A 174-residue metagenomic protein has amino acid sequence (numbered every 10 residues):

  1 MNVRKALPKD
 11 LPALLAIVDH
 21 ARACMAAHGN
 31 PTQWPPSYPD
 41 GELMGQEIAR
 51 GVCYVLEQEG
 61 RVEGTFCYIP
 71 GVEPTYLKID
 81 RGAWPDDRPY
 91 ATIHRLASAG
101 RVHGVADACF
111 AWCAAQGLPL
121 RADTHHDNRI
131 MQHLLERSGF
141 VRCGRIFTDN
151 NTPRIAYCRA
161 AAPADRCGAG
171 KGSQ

Functional and structural regions predicted by a protein language model:
N2-A16: A short beta-loop-alpha structural element at the N-terminal edge of CoA-dependent acyl/N-acetyltransferase catalytic
R22-E42: Conserved GNAT-fold acetyl-CoA-binding loop/helix
E42-V55, V72-P74: A short helix-loop-beta-strand connector motif used in the catalytic cores of GNAT acetyltransferases and, in some
V55, R61-G71: Conserved beta-strand in the GNAT
C67-R101: Conserved acyl-donor/pantetheine-binding loop and adjacent beta-alpha core of acyl/acetyltransferases and related
T92, Q116-D127: Conserved GNAT acetyl-CoA-binding A-motif
S98-A115, Q132-R137: Conserved acetyl-CoA-binding loop-helix of GNAT-fold acetyltransferases
D107, D127-G144, T152: Conserved active-site alpha-helix within GNAT-family acetyltransferase domains
